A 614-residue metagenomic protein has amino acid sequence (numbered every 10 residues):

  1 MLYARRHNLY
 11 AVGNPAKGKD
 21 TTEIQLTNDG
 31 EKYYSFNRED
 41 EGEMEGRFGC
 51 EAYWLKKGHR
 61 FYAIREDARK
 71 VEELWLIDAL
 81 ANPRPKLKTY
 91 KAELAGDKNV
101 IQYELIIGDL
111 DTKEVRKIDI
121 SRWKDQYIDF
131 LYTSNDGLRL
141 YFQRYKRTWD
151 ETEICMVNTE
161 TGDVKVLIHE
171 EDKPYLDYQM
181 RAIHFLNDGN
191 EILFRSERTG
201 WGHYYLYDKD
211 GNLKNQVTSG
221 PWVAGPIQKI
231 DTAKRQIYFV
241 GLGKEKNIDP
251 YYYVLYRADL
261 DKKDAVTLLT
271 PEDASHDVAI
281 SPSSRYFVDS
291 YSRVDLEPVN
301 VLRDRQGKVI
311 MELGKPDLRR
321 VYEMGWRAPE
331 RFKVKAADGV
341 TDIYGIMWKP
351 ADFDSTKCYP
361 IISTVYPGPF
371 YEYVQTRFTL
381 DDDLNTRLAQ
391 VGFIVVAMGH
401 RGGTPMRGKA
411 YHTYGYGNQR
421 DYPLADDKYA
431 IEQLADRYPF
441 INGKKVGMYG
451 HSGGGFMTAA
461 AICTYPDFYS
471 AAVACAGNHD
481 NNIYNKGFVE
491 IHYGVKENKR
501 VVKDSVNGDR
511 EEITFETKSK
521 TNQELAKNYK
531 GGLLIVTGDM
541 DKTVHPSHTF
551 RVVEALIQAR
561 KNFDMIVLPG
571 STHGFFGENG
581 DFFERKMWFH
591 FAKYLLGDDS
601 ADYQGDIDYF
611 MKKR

Functional and structural regions predicted by a protein language model:
M1-A4, A11, E31-F61, T89-D97 (+11 more regions): Conserved beta-propeller blade repeats
R6-V12, V71-L76, Q102-E104, W149-C155 (+3 more regions): Structural motif
N14-K17, D109-K113, T159-G162, D208-N212 (+2 more regions): Short loop/turn segments that connect beta-strands within beta-propeller blades
G18, R147-W149, P174-L176, K246-D249 (+3 more regions): Short glycine/serine/proline-enriched coil/turn segments at secondary-structure junctions
G18-Y53, K57, Y62-K117, Q306-V321 (+1 more regions): Predominantly five- to eight-bladed beta-propeller fold
E23, S35-D40, K113-S121, V164-V166 (+2 more regions): Blade-edge beta-strand/turn elements of extracellular beta-propeller and related beta-sheet repeat scaffolds
H59, I64-E66, N215-V217, I230-R319 (+1 more regions): N-terminal targeting or regulatory segments adjacent to alpha/beta-hydrolase or S9 domains
E73, G137, Q143, S275-R614: Serine-hydrolase catalytic core recognition
